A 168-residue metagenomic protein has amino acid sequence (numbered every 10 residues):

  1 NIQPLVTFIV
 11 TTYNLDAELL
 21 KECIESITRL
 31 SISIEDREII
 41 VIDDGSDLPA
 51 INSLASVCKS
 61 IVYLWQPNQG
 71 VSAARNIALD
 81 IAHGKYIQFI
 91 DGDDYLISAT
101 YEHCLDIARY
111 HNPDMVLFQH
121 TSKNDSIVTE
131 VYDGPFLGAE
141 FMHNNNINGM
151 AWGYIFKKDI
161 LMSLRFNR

Functional and structural regions predicted by a protein language model:
P4-T7, S26, E38: Cell-envelope/extracellular polymer assembly enzymes that use nucleotide-activated donors
L15-L30: Short, well-formed alpha-helical segments that are part of the catalytic scaffolds of diverse glycosyltransferases
S26, D43-N52: A conserved acidic beta->alpha catalytic loop
Q66-A82: Glycine-rich, basic loop-to-helix element that forms the pyrophosphate-binding segment of sugar-nucleotide handling
I87: Short aromatic/hydrophobic "clamp" motif used to bind/position activated sugar donors
D91-Y95, D114: The conserved acidic donor/metal-binding loop of glycosyltransferases
A99-E130: Conserved donor NDP-sugar-binding/catalytic core segment of glycosyltransferases
F141-R168: Conserved nucleotide-sugar donor-binding catalytic segment
